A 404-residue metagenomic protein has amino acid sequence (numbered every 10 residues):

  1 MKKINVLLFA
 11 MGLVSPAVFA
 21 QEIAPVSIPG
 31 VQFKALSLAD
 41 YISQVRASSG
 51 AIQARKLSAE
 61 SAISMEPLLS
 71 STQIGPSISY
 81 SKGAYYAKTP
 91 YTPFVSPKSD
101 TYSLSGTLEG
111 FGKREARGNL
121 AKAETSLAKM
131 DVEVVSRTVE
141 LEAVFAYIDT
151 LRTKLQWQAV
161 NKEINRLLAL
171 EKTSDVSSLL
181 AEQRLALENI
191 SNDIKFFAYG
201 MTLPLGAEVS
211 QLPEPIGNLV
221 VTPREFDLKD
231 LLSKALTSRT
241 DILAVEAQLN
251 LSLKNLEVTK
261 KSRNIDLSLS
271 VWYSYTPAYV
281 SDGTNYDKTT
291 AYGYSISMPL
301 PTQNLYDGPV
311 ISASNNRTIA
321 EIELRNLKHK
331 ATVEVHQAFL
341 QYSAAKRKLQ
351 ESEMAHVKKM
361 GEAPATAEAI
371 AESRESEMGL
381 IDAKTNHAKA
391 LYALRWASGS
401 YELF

Functional and structural regions predicted by a protein language model:
M1-A20: Gram-negative bacterial Sec-dependent N-terminal signal peptides
K2-N5, E22, I28-V31, L36 (+4 more regions): Periplasmic alpha-helical coiled-coil/stalk elements that build and connect Gram-negative outer-membrane
Q21-E22, L391-F404: Gram-negative outer-membrane assembly/targeting C-terminal domains
E22-A35, P67, S77-K113, R117 (+3 more regions): Small/polar, glycine/serine/threonine/aspartate-rich low-complexity segments that form flexible
I42, I52-L69, V135, V139-K162 (+6 more regions): Amphipathic alpha-helical coiled-coil segments
S43-Q53, E60-G75, F94, Y102-L120 (+6 more regions): A glycine-/polar-enriched beta->alpha junction
L231, A235, R239-V258, S262-W272: Acidic, glycine-rich loop-and-beta core segments that form the ion-binding/anion-interacting portion of active sites
